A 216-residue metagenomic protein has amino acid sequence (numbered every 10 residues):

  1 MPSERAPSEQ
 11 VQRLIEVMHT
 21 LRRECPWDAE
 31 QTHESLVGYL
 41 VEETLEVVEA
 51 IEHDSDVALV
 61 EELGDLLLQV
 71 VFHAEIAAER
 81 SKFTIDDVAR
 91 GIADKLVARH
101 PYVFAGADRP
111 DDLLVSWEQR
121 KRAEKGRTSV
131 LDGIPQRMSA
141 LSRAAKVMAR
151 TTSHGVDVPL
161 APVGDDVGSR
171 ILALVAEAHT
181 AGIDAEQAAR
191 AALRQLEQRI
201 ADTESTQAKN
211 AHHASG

Functional and structural regions predicted by a protein language model:
M1-L63, L68-G216: Flexible "arm" and connector segments at domain edges
